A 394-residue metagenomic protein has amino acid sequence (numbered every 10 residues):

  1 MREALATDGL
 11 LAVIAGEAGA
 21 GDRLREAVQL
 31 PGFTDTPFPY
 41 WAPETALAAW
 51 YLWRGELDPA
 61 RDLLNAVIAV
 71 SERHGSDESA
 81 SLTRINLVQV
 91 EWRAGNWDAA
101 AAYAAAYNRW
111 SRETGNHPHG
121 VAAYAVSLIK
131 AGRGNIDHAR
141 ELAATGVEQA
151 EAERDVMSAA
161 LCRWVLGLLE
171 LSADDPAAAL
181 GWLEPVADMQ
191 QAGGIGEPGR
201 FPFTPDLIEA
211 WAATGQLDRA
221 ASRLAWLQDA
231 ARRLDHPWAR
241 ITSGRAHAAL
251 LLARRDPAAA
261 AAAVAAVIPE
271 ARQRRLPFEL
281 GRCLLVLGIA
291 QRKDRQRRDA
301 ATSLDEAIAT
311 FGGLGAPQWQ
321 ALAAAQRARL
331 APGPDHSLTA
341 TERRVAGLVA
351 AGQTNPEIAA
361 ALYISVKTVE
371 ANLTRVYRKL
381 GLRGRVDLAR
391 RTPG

Functional and structural regions predicted by a protein language model:
M1-D206, A210-A221: Extended non-membrane alpha-helical scaffolds
A4, P43, T83, A122-A125 (+6 more regions): TPR/TPR-like alpha-solenoid helical repeat scaffolds
P37, D77, N116-P118, V156 (+8 more regions): Inter-repeat boundary and helix-capping residues of tandem alpha-helical solenoids
A212, Q228-P269, R274: Alpha-helical adaptor scaffolds
P237, A249-A253, P257-A259, A263 (+4 more regions): Linker/hinge segments immediately adjacent to helix-turn-helix/homeobox DNA-binding domains
A328-T374, R378-G394: Helix-turn-helix DNA-binding segment
